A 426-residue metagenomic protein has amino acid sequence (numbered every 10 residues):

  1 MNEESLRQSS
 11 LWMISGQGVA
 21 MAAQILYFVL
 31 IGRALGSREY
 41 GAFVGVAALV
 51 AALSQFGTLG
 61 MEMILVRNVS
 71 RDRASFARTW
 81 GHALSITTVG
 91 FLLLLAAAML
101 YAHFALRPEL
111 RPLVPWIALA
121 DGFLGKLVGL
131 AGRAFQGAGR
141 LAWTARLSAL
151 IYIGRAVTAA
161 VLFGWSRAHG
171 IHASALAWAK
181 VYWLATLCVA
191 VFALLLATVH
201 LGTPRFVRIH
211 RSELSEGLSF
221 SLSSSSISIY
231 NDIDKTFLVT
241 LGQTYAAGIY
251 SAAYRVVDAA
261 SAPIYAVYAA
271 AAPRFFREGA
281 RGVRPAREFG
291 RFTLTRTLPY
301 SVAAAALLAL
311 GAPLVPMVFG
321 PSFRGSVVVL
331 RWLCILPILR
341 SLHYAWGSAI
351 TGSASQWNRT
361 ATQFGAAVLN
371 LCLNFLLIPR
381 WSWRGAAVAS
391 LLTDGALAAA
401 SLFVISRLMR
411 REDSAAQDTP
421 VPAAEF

Functional and structural regions predicted by a protein language model:
M1-L6, W116, A142, G170-V181 (+4 more regions): Interhelical loop/hinge segments that connect adjacent transmembrane helices in multipass membrane
S5-E62, D121, L218-Y245, A366 (+3 more regions): Signature of the first transmembrane helix
Q8-Q24, V46, A51, Q55-A102 (+2 more regions): Membrane-water interface segments that mark the loop-to-transmembrane alpha-helix transition
Q24, G57-R73, A253, V257-V283 (+1 more regions): Helix-loop junctions and terminal segments of transmembrane helices in multi-pass membrane transport/translocation
I25-E39, V161, S166-I171, S228-A259 (+2 more regions): Helix-terminus/linker motif at the lipid-water interface of multi-pass membrane proteins
R38, A102-A118, A309-I338: Interfacial segments at transmembrane-helix termini and the short loops linking adjacent helices
N68, L124-S148, I335-G365: Membrane-interface junctions at transmembrane-helix termini in multi-pass inner-membrane proteins
P112, W116-L119, A145-V199, Y254 (+2 more regions): Hydrophobic alpha-helical transmembrane segments
